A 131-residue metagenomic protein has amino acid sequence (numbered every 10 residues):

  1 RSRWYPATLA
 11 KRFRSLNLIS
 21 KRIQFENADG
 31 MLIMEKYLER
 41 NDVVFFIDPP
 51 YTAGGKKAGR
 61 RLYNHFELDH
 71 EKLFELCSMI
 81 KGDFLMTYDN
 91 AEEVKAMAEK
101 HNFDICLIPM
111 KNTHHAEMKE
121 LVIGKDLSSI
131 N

Functional and structural regions predicted by a protein language model:
R1-F46, P50-G54, A58-G59, A91: SAM-dependent nucleic-acid methyltransferase catalytic core
T8, F25-E26, H65-K72: Soluble or luminal CAZymes and related metallo-dependent hydrolases
K36, L62, K100-N102: Intrinsically disordered, low-complexity N-terminal regions enriched in serine/proline/glycine with scattered basic
G59-H65: Short, surface-exposed loop/helix-turn segments at secondary-structure junctions that function as lids/hinges flanking
F66-N131: Long, positively charged, glycine-interspersed low-complexity recognition regions
